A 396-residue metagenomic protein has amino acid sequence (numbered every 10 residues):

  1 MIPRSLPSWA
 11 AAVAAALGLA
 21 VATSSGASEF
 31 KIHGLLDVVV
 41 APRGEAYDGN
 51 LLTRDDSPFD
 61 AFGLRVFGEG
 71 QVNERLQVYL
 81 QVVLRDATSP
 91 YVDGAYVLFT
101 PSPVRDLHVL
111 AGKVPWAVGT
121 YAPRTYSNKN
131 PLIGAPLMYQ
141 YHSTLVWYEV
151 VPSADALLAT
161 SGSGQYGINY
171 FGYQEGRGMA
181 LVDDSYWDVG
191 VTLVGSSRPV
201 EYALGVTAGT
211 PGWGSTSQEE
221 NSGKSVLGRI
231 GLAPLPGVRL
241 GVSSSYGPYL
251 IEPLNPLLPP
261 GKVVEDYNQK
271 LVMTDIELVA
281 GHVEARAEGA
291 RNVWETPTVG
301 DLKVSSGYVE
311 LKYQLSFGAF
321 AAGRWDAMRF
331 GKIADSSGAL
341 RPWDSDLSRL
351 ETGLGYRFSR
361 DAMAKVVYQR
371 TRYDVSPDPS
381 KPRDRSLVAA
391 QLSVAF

Functional and structural regions predicted by a protein language model:
I2, L51-T53, A95-F99, K113 (+2 more regions): Outer-membrane beta-barrel pore domains
I2-V13: Bacterial N-terminal signal peptides that target proteins for export
R4, D60-F62, Y91, W187 (+4 more regions): Residues that act as N-cap/strand-start positions at coil-to-secondary-structure junctions
A22-T23: N-terminal signal peptide c-region/cleavage motif recognized by signal peptidases
S28-R43, Y47, T53-P211, E220-K224 (+2 more regions): Outer membrane beta-barrel
G178-A180, W213-Q218, V263, T296-V299: Short helix-to-loop capping/linker segments positioned immediately adjacent to catalytic or ligand/cofactor-binding
V206-S225, D374-Q391: C-terminal/domain-terminus segments
G228-R229, D275: Short, surface-exposed beta-strand/loop micro-motifs that present aromatic residues
